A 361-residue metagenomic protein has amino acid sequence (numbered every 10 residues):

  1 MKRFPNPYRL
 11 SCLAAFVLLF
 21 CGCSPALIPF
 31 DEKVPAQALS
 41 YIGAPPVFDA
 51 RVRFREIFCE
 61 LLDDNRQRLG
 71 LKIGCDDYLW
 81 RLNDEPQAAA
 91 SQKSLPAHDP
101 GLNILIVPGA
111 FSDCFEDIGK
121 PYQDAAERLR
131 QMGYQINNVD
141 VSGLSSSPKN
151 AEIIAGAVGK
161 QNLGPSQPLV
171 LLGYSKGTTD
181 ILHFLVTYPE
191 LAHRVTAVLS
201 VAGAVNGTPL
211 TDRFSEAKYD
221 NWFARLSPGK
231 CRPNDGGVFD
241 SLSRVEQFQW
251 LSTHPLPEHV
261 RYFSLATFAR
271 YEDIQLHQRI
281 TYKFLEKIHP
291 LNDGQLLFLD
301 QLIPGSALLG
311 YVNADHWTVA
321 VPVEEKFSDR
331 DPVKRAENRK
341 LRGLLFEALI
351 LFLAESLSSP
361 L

Functional and structural regions predicted by a protein language model:
K2-C12: Bacterial N-terminal signal peptides that target proteins for export
S11-G22: Bacterial N-terminal signal peptides
C23-D117, L361: Flexible, membrane-associating and regulatory peripheral segments of lipid-active enzymes
A36, P257-L361: C-terminal catalytic-base region of ester-bond hydrolases, centering on the histidine of the charge-relay
L95-L169: Active-site catalytic motif of lipid deacylating hydrolases and related acyltransferases
V107-A110, S175, G203, T267: Glycine-rich His-Gly loop
I118, T208-F214, D273-Q278: Short aromatic-enriched loop/helix-cap "lid" or pocket-rim segments at secondary-structure transitions that line
E152-S252: Serine-dependent carboxylesterase/thioesterase catalytic core of lipase-like alpha/beta-hydrolase/SGNH enzymes
